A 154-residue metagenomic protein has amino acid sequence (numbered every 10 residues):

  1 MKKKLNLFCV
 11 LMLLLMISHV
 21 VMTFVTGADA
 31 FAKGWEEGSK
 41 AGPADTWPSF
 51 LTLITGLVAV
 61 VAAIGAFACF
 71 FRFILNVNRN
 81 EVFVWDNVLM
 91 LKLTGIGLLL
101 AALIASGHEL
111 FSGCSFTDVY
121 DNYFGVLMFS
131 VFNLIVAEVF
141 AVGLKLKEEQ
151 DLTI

Functional and structural regions predicted by a protein language model:
M1-I17: Alpha-helical transmembrane segments and their helix-start/interface "positive-inside/aromatic belt" motifs in integral
M16-H19, A62, A66, G95-L103 (+1 more regions): Hydrophobic alpha-helical transmembrane segments of multi-pass integral membrane proteins
V21-F24, F67-F71, L100, I104 (+2 more regions): Alpha-helical transmembrane segments of polytopic integral membrane proteins, especially the permease/helical cores
T23-E37: Membrane-helix interface motif
W35-V61: Membrane-helix boundary elements
A63-V84: Membrane-helix interface/capping segments
N87-C114: Hydrophobic alpha-helical transmembrane segments of integral membrane proteins
A105-I154: Alpha-helical transmembrane segments of multi-pass integral membrane proteins, characterized by long hydrophobic
